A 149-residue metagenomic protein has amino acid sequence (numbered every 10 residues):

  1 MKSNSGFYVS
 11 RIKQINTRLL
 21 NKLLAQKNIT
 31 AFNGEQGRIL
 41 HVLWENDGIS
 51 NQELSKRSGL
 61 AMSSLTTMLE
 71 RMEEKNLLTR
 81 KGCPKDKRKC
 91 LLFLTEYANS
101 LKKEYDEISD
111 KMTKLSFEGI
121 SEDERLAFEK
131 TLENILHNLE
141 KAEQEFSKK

Functional and structural regions predicted by a protein language model:
M1-T30: N-terminal leader segment of winged-helix/HTH proteins
K13, H41-E45: Short, locally clustered residues in the helix-turn-helix/winged-helix DNA-binding domain
L19, R38-H41, S100, L115: Pre-recognition alpha-helix immediately N-terminal to the DNA-recognition helix within helix-turn-helix or winged-helix
N33-I39, A98, E124: The N-cap/first-turn positions of alpha helices within or immediately adjacent to helix-turn-helix DNA-binding domains
N46-S50: Short capping segments at the starts of secondary-structure elements
N51-Q52, S63, E70, C90: Residues within helix-turn-helix
S55: The alpha-helix within a helix-turn-helix
E70-N134: Charged, amphipathic alpha-helical coiled-coil/dimerization segments
